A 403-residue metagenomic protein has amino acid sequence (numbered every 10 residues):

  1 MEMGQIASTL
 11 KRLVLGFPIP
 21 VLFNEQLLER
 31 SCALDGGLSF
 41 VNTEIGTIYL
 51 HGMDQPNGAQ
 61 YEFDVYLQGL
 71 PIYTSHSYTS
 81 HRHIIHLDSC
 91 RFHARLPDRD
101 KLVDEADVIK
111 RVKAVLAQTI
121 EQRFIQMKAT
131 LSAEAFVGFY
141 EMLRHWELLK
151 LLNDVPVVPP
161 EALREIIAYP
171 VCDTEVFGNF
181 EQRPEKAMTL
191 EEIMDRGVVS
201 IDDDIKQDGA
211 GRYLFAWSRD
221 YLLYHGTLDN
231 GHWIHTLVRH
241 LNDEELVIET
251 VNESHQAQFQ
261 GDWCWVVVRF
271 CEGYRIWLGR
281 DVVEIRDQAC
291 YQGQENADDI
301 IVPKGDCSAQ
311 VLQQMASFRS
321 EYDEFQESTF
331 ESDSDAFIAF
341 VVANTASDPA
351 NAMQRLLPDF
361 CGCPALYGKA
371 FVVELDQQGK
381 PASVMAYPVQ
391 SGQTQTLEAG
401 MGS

Functional and structural regions predicted by a protein language model:
G4-A7, G16-I120, L152-M194, D203-D204 (+6 more regions): GHKL/Histidine-kinase-like ATPase module
L10: Phosphate/anion-contacting hairpin/loop surfaces
L13: Short, conserved catalytic or adaptor-binding loops enriched in Gly and charged residues
V41, R144-S403: Charge-rich (often acidic), low-complexity intrinsically disordered regions concentrated in mid-to-C-terminal segments
V112-D154: Hydrophobic alpha-helical interaction segments
